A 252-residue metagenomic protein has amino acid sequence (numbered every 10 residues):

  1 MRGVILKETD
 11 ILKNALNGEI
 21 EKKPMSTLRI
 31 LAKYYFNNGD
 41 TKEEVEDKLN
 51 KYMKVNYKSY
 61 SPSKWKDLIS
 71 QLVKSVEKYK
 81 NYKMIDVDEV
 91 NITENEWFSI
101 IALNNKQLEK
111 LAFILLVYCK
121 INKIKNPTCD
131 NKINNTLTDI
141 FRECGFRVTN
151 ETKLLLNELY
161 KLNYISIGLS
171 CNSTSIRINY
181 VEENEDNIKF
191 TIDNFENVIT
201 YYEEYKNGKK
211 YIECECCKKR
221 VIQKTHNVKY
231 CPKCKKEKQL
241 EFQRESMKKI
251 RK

Functional and structural regions predicted by a protein language model:
M1-K106, K120-I121, C129, T136-T200: Modules that initiate DNA replication and primer synthesis
K106-I124, Q223: Detector for short helical micro-motifs
T128-C129, C216: Short, solvent-exposed loop/turn segments that connect beta-strands within catalytic domains and beta-strand-rich
D130-N131, K209: Thiolate-centered catalytic microenvironments shared by cysteine-dependent enzyme domains
E203-K252: BZIP DNA-binding basic region
